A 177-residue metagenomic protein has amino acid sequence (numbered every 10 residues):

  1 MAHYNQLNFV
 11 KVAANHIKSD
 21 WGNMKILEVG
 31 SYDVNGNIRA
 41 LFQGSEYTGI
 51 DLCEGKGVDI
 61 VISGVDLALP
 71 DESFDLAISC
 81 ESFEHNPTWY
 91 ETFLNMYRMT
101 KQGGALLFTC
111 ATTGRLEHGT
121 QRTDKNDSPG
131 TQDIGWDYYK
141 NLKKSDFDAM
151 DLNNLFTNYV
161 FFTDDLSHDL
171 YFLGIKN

Functional and structural regions predicted by a protein language model:
M1-D20: Class I SAM-dependent methyltransferase Rossmann-like catalytic core, especially the SAM/SAH-binding loop
L7-K11, E28-Y32, F42-G44, N153-T157: Short amphipathic alpha-helical surface micro-motifs
N8-V12, N37, D146: Exposed alpha-helical structural elements
V10-H16, K25-E28, G135-N141, F162: Generic detector of short, locally flexible boundary/turn motifs and exposed helical patches
A14-D20, I38-R39, N154-L155: Alpha-helix termini
G22-R115, F172-G174: Conserved SAM-binding loop
P87-K101, A105-N177: S-adenosyl-L-methionine-dependent methyltransferase catalytic module, highlighting the catalytic core
